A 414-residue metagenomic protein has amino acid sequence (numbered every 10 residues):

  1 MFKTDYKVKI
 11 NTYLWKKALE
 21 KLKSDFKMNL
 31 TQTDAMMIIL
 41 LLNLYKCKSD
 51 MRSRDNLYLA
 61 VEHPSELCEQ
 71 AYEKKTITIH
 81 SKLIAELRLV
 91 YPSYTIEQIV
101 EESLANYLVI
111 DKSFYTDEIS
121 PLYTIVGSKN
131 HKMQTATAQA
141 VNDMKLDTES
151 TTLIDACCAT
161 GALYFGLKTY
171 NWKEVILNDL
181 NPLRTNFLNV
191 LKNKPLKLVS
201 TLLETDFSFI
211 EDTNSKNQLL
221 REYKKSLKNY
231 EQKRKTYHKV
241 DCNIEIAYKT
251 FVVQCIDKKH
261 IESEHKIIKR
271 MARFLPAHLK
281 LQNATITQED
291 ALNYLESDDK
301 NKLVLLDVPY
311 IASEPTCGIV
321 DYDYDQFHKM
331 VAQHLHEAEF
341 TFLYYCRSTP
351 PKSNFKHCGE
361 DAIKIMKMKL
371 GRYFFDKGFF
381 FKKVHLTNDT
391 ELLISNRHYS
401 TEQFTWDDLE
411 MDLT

Functional and structural regions predicted by a protein language model:
M1-F26, R52-S81, R88-Y91, E97 (+1 more regions): Short Lys/Arg-rich basic patches
K27-Y58, S93-S113: Short, basic amphipathic alpha-helical segments that act as recognition/interaction helices in nucleic-acid-binding
I110-D147, T151-T152, A162-L163: S-adenosyl-L-methionine
A136-Q139, L153-L167, L177-N181, F251-K258 (+4 more regions): Conserved proline-anchored active-site loop of SAM-dependent methyltransferases that bridges a beta-strand
K173-T285: Class I S-adenosyl-L-methionine-dependent methyltransferase module
L303, I311-F340: SAM-dependent methyltransferase catalytic-core segment centered on the flexible catalytic loop and adjoining short
H328-V384: Conserved Class I SAM-dependent methyltransferase catalytic core
A362-T414: Class I S-adenosyl-L-methionine
